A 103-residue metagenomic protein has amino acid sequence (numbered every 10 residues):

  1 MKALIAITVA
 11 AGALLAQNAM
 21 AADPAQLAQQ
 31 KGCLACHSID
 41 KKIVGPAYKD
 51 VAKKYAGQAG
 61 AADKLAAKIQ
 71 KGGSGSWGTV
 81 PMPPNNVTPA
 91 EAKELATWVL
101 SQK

Functional and structural regions predicted by a protein language model:
M1-L4, A16: Positively charged n-region of N-terminal signal peptides that target proteins for export
T8-V9, A19: Cleavable N-terminal signal peptides
L15-A21: Sec/Tat signal peptide C-region and signal peptidase I cleavage site
P24, A61, L65, E91-L95: Stable alpha-helical elements in mature extracytoplasmic
A28-Q30: Short sequence/structural segments immediately N-terminal
G32-I39, L95: The canonical Cys-X-X-Cys-His
V44-Y55, K68-A96: Axial heme c-ligation environment in periplasmic c-type cytochrome domains
V99-K103: Short hydrophobic/aromatic patches at helix-to-coil boundaries
